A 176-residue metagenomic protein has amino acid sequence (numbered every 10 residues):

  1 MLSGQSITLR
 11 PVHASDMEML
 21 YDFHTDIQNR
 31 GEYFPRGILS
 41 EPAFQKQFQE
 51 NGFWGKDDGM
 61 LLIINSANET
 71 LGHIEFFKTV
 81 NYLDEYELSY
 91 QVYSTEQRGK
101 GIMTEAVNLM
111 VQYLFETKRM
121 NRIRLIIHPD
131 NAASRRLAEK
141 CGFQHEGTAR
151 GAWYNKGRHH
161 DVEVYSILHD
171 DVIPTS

Functional and structural regions predicted by a protein language model:
M1-I27, I64-S176: Acyl-donor (CoA/ACP) binding surface of acyl/acetyltransferases
Q28-Q49: Conserved GNAT-fold acetyl-CoA-binding loop/helix
R36-G37, M60, Y154: Sparse recognition of residues in long alpha-helices and their boundaries
E50-L62, G72: A short helix-loop-beta-strand connector motif used in the catalytic cores of GNAT acetyltransferases and, in some
